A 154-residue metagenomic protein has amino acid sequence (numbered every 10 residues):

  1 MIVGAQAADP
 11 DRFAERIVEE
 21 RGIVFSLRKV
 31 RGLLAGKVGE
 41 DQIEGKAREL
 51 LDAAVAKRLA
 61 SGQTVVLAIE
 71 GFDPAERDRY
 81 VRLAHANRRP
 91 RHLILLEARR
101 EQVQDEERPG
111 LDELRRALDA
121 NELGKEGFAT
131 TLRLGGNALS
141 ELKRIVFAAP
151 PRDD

Functional and structural regions predicted by a protein language model:
V3-G4, A8, F13-R16, R99-D154: Conserved GTP-binding G-domain of TRAFAC-class P-loop NTPases and closely related GTPase folds
A8-Q63, Q102-Q104: Conserved substrate/cofactor phosphate-moiety recognition/catalytic segment in nucleotide-dependent phosphotransferases
G22-S26, R91-L93, A129-R133, R144: Conserved beta-strand scaffold positions in the cores of enzyme catalytic domains, especially in NTP/NDP-utilizing
S61-G62, N87-H92, E126-T130: Short glycine-/polar-rich loops that comprise or flank the Walker A/P-loop and associated switch/sensor motifs
A68-R77: Acidic, metal-coordinating catalytic cores used for nucleic-acid/nucleotide bond scission and strand-transfer chemistry
E76-R89: Short, electropositive alpha-helical surface patch
N87-Q104: Conserved phosphate-donor/acceptor-positioning beta-strand/loop module used by diverse small-molecule
